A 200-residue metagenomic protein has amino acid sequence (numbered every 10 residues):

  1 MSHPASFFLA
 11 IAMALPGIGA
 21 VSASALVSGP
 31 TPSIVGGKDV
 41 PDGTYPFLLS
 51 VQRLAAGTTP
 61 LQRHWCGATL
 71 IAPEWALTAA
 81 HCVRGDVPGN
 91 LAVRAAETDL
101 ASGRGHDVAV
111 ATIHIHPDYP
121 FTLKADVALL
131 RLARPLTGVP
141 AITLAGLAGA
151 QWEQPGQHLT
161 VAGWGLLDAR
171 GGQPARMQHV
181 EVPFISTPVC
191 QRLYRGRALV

Functional and structural regions predicted by a protein language model:
S2-L77, G85-D86, N90-A95: Protease-domain processing segments flanking chymotrypsin-fold serine proteases, especially trypsin-like
G17, R53-A55, E97, P117 (+3 more regions): Non-catalytic surface loops within mature trypsin-like serine protease
G36-P41, Y119-P120, G172: Conserved, non-catalytic sequence blocks in retroelement Pol enzymes and Pol-derived host proteins
A56, W75, H81, R134-L136 (+1 more regions): Short, glycine/serine-rich, charged loops/turns that create anion-binding and catalytic segments at active sites
A56-Q62, A101-G103, F121, G171: Short, solvent-exposed loop/turn segments that connect beta-strands within catalytic domains and beta-strand-rich
A72-P73, L77-A111, I115, T122 (+1 more regions): Catalytic-histidine neighborhood of serine endopeptidases, predominantly the chymotrypsin-like S1/PA family
G103, V108-A111, L123, V127 (+1 more regions): Chymotrypsin/trypsin-fold serine protease catalytic domain
